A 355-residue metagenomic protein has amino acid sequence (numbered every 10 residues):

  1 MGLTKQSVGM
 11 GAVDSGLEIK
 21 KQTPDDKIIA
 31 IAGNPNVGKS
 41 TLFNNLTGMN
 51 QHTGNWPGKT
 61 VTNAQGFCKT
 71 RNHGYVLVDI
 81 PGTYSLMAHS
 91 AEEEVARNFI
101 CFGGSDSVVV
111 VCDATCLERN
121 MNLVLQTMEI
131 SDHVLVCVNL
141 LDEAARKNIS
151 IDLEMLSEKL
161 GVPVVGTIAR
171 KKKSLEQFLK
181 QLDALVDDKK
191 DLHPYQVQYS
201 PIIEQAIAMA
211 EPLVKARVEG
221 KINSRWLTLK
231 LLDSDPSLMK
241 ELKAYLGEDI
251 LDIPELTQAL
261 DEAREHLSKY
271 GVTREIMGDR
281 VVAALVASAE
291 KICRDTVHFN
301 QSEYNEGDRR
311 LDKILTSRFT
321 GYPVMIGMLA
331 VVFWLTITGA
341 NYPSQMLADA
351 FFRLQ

Functional and structural regions predicted by a protein language model:
G2-L86, G103: Conserved G1/Walker A P-loop phosphate-binding module
S15-I19, A96, G271, V297-I314: Cytosolic juxtamembrane amphipathic/interface segments immediately preceding and feeding into a transmembrane helix
C68-N72, V95-V164: Conserved C-terminal guanine-recognition region of P-loop GTPase G domains, centered on the G4
E143-V197: Canonical P-loop GTPase G-domain recognition
H193-V272, I276, R280-A289: Long, well-ordered amphipathic alpha-helical subdomains in the mid-to-C-terminal portions of large enzyme subunits
G278, V282, R294-R309, F352-Q355: Short, membrane-interfacial amphipathic segments enriched in basic
V324-W334: Hydrophobic core segments of alpha-helical transmembrane domains in multi-pass membrane transport and ion-translocation
L335-Q355: Interfacial/capping segments of alpha-helical transmembrane domains
